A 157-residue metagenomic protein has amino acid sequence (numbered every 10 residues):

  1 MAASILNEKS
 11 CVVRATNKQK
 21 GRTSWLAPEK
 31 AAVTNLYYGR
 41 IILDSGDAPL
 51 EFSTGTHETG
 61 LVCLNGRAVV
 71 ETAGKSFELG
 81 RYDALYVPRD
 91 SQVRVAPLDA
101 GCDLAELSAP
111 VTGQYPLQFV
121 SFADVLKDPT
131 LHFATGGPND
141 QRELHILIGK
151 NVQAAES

Functional and structural regions predicted by a protein language model:
M1-T34, A109-S157: A short, N-terminal "cap"/entry segment at the start of jelly-roll beta-barrel domains of the cupin/DSBH fold
K20-A27, Y37-G55: Conserved short histidine dyad/triad with adjacent acidic residue
L43, G55-V70: Short, conserved beta-strand element in jelly-roll/cupin
H57-T59, Y82, C102-L104: Short, surface-exposed beta-edge/turn micro-motifs
T72-D90: Short acidic-glycine-tyrosine-enriched beta hairpin
Q92-P116: Extended acidic/polar, glycine-enriched regions that form or flank non-catalytic beta-rich accessory modules
